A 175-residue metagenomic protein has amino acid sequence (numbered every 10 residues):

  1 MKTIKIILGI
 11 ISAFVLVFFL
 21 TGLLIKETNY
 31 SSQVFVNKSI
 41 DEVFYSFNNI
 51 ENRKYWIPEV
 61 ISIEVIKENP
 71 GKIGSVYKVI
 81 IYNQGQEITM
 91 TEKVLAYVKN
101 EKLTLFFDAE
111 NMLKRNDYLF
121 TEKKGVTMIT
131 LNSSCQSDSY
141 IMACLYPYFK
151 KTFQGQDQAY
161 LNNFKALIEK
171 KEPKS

Functional and structural regions predicted by a protein language model:
M1-K2, M142: Juxtamembrane/transmembrane-helix boundary motifs in multi-pass membrane proteins
K2-E64: Hydrophobic ligand-binding cavity/cleft-lining segments
I4-L8, F35, E64-N111, K123 (+2 more regions): Glycine-rich portal/gate segments that line the openings of hydrophobic small-molecule binding cavities
Y30, I88, K114: Exposed loop/turn and edge beta-strand positions of beta-sandwich/beta-sheet ligand-binding modules
V36, S46, E87, K150-D157: Solvent-exposed, acidic/flexible segments
I40, F44-I50, I57, G74 (+4 more regions): Extracytoplasmic/secreted envelope proteins and their assembly/folding machinery, especially bacterial periplasmic
F107-Q158, S175: Beta-strand/loop substructures that line and gate deep hydrophobic ligand-binding cavities in soluble
